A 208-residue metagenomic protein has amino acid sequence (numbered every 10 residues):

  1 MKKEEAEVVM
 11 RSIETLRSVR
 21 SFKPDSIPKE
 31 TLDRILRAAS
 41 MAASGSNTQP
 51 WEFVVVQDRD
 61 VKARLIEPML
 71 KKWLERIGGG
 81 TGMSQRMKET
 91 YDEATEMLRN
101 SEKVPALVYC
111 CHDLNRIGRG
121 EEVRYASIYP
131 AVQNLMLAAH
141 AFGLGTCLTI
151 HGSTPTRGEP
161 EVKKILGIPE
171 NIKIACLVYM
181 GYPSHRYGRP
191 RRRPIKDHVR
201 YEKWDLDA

Functional and structural regions predicted by a protein language model:
M1-R37: Short acidic N-proximal helix/loop "leader" segments that mark the beginning of a domain or an inter-domain linker
K3-E5, S12, S18, I168 (+1 more regions): C-terminal helix-cap and adjacent tail motif
T31, D58, L65, G158-P160: Short Asp/Glu-rich motifs
A39, V108, D113-V162: Small-aliphatic-rich amphipathic alpha-helix that forms the alpha element of a beta-alpha
S40-N47: Glycine-rich phosphate/pyrophosphate-binding beta-alpha loops
T48-P50, S101-A106, K173: Short connector loops at helix/strand junctions that flank enzyme active sites, especially segments positioning acidic
V55-A126: Glycine/small-residue-rich phosphate/adenosyl-binding loop
K71-K72, K164-G167: Short, hinge-like loop/turn segments at secondary-structure boundaries
